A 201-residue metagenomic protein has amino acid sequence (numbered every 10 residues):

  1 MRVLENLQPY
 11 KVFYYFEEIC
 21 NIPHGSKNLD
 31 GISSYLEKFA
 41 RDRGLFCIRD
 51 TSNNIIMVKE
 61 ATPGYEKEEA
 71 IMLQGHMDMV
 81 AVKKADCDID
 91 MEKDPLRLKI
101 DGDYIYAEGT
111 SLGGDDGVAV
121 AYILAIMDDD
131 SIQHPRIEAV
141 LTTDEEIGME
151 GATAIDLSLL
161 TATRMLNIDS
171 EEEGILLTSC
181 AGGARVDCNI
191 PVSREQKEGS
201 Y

Functional and structural regions predicted by a protein language model:
R2-D103: Acidic/His- and Gly-rich active-site-bordering loop/insert found across diverse amide/peptide-bond hydrolases
E5-N6, S34-K38, R49-N53, M77 (+4 more regions): A short linear-motif detector with a strong N-terminal bias
P9, E17-G25, R41-L45, D128-H134 (+3 more regions): Generic secondary-structure signature for well-ordered alpha-helical cores
I22, S26, Y106-G114, I175-L177: Flexible, glycine/proline-enriched loop segments at strand-loop-helix junctions that form or flank small-ligand binding
K38, I48, G64, I89 (+4 more regions): Sterically constrained small-residue positions within well-ordered secondary structures of folded domains
Y65-R136, L141, E146-I147, T153-T163: Active-site metal-coordination/substrate-binding segment of hydrolases, especially metallo-dependent peptidases
E138-Y201: Fold-level recognition of mixed alpha/beta catalytic cores in primary-metabolism enzymes, strongest
